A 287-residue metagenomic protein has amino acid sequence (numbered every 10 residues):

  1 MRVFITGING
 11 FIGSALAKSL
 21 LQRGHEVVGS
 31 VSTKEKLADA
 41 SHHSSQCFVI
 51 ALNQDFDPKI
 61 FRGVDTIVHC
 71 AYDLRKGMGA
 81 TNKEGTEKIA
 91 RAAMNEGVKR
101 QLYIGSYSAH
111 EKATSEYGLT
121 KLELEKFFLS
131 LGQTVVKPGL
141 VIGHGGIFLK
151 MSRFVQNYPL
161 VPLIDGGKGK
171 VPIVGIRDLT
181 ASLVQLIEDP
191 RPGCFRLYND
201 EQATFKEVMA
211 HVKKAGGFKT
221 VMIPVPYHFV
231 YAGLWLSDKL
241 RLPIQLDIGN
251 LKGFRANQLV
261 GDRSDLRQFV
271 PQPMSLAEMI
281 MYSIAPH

Functional and structural regions predicted by a protein language model:
V3-R23: N-terminal Rossmann NAD(P)H-binding glycine-rich loop of SDR-like oxidoreductase domains
T6, S30, C70, Q101-Y107 (+1 more regions): SDR active-site strand-loop-helix element
S30-E35, L52: N-terminal Rossmann-fold cofactor-binding loop
S45-K88, A92, Y107-E111: NAD(P)H-binding glycine-rich loop region in Rossmannoid oxidoreductase-like domains and their noncatalytic homologs
K76, Y107-L119, L140-G146: Conserved catalytic-site region of short-chain dehydrogenase/reductase
G105, K126-I147, F154: Conserved beta-loop-beta element that borders a ligand/cofactor-binding pocket
G143-K150, G166-I187, G193-N199: Substrate-positioning beta->alpha
L186-Q245, G261-R263, Q268-H287: Mid/C-terminal beta-alpha module of Rossmann-like enzyme folds, strongest in SDR-family dehydrogenases/epimerases
